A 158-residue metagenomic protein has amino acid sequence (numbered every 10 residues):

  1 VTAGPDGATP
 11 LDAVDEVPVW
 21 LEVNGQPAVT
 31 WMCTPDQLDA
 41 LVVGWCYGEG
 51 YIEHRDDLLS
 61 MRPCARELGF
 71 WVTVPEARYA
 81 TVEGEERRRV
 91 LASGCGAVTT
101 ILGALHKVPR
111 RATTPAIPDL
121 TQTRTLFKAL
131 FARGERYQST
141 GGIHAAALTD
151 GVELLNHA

Functional and structural regions predicted by a protein language model:
V1-G151, N156-H157: Intrinsically disordered, low-complexity regions enriched in acidic/Ser/Thr/Pro/Gln residues
